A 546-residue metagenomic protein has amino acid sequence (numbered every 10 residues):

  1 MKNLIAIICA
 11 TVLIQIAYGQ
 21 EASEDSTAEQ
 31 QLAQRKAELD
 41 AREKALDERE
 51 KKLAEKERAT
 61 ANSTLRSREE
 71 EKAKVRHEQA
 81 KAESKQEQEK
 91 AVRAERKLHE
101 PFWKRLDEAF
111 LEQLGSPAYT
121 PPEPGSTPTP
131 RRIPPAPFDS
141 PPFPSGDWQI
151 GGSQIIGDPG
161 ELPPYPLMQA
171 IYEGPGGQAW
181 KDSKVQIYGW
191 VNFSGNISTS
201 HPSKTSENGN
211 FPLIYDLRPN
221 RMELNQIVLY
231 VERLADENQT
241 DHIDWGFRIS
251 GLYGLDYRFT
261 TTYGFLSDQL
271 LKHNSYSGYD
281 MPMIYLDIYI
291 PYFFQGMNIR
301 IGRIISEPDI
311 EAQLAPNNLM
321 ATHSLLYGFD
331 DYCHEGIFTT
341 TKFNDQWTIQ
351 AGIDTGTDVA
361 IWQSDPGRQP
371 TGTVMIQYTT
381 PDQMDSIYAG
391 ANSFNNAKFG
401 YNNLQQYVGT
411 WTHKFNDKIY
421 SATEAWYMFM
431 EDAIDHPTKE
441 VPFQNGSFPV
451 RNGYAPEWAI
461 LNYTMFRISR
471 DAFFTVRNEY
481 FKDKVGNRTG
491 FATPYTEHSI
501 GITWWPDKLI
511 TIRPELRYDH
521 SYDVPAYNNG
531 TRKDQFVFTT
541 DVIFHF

Functional and structural regions predicted by a protein language model:
K2-I8: Sec-dependent signal peptide recognition, specifically the positively charged N-region followed immediately by
I8-A10, E71, Q88, T539: Generic short amphipathic/hydrophobic targeting helices enriched at N-termini, encompassing Sec-type signal peptides
A10-Y18: Hydrophobic h-region of N-terminal signal peptides that target proteins for export in Gram-negative bacteria
Q20-S206: N-terminal periplasmic/intermembrane-space "pro-region" immediately following the signal or transit peptide
E38, E43, E50, E57 (+6 more regions): Acidic-residue sensor for enzyme active/binding pockets
K97-F110, P122-S145, Q149, D216 (+3 more regions): Outer-membrane beta-barrel pore domains
Q178-T199, S203-G209, I214-D358, P366-T373 (+3 more regions): Outer membrane beta-barrel
V359-A360, D432: Extracytoplasmic/secreted cell-surface and envelope-processing proteins
